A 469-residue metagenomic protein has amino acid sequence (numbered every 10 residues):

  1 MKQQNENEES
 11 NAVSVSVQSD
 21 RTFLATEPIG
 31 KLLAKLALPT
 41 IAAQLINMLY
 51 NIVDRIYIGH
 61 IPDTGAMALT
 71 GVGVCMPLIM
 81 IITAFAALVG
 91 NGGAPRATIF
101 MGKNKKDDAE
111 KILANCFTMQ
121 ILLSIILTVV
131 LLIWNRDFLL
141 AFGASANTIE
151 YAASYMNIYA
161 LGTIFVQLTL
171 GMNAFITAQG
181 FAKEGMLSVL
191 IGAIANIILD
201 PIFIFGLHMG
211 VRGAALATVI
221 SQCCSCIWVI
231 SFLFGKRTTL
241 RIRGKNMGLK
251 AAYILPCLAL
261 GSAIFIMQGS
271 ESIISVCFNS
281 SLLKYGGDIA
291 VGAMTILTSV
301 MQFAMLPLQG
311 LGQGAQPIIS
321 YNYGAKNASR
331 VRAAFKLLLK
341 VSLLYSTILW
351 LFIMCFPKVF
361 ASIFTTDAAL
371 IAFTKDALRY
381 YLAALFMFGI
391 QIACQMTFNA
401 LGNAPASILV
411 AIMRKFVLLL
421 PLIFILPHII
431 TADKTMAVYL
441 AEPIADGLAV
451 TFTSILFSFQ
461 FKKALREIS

Functional and structural regions predicted by a protein language model:
M1-T40, A97-I164, G206-G261, I319-A384 (+1 more regions): Short alpha-helical transmembrane segments in multi-pass integral membrane proteins
I41-P95, Y159-V166, L255-N322, S342-W350 (+3 more regions): Transmembrane helix-bundle signature of multi-pass secondary active exporters and lipid flippases
N47, N51, R55, G59 (+9 more regions): Juxtamembrane/transmembrane-helix interface segments of polytopic membrane transporters
L49-I52, H60, A66, F100-K103 (+6 more regions): Helix-loop interface residues and adjacent transmembrane-helix termini in multi-pass membrane transporters, primarily
I52-I56, V129, D137, G171-F175 (+9 more regions): Alpha-helical transmembrane segments of multipass membrane proteins
L69-V129, V166-G185, A293-L351, C355-P357 (+1 more regions): Small-residue-rich hydrophobic transmembrane alpha-helices
G90, Y159-T177, S188-A193, A214-I227 (+4 more regions): Short runs within selected transmembrane alpha-helices of multi-pass transporters and secretion channels
S145, F181-A182, G210, G287 (+2 more regions): Short loop-to-helix capping motifs
